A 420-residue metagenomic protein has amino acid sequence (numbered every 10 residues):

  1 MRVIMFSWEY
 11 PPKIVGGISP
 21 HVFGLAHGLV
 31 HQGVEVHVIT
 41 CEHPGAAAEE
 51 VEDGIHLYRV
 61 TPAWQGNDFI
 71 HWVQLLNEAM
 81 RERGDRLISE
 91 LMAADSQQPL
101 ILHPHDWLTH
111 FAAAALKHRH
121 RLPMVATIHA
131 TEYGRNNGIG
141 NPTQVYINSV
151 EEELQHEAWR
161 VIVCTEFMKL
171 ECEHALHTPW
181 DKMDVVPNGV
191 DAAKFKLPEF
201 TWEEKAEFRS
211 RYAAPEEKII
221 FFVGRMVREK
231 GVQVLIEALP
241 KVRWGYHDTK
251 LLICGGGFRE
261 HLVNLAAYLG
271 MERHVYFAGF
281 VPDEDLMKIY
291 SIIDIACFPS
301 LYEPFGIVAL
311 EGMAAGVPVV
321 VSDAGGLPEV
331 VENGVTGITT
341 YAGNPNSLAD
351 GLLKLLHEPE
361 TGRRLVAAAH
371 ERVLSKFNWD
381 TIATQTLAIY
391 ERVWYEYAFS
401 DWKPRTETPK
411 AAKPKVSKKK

Functional and structural regions predicted by a protein language model:
M1-E49, D53-H56, W402, E407-K420: N-terminal subdomain of nucleotide-sugar transferases
P20, K218-K241, N346: A conserved mid-protein helix/loop that constitutes part of the nucleotide-sugar donor-binding site
E42, F167, G189: Carbohydrate-associated surface elements
V263-V281: Nucleotide-activated donor-binding/catalytic signature segment of Leloir-type glycosyltransferases, i.e., the conserved
F280-V281, K288-I293: Short alpha-helical donor nucleotide-sugar binding micro-motif in glycosyltransferases
L301: Aromatic "clamp/platform" in nucleotide-sugar-dependent glycosyltransferases that forms part of the donor/acceptor
P318-V321, V331: Short hydrophobic beta-strand element within catalytic cores of glycosyltransferases and related nucleotide-activated
N333-G334, I338-P345, K354-E360: Conserved acidic donor-binding segment of nucleotide-sugar-dependent glycosyltransferases
